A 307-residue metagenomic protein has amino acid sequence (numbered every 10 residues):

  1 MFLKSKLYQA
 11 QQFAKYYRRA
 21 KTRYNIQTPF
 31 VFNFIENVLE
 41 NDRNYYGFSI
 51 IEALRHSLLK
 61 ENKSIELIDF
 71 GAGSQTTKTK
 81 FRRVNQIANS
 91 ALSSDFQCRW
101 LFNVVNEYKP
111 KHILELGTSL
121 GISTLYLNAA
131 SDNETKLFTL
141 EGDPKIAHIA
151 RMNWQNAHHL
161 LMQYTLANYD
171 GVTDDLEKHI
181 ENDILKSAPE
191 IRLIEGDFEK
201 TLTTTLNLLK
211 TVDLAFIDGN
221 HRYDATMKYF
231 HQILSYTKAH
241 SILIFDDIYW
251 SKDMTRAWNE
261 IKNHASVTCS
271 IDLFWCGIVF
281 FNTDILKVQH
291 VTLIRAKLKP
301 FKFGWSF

Functional and structural regions predicted by a protein language model:
M1-L214, H221-I242, Y249-F307: A short alpha-helical cap/connector motif
